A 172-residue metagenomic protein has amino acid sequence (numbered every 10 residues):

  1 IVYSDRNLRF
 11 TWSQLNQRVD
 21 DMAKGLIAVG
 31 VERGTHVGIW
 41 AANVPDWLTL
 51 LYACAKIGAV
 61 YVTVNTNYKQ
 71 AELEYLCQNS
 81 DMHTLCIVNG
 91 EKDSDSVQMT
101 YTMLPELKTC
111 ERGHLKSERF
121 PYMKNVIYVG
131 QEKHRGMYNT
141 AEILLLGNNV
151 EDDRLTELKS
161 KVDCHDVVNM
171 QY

Functional and structural regions predicted by a protein language model:
I1-Y52, K69-E74, A141-N148, K159-V162: Conserved AMP-binding/adenylate-forming core of the ANL superfamily
V2, W40, C86-I87, V129 (+1 more regions): Short hydrophobic segments within beta-strands
V29, I57-L145: Structural core segment of the AMP-binding/adenylate-forming
V37, C54, L85, V167: Conserved S/T- and glycine-rich ATP-binding loop of Class I adenylate-forming
A41-N43, N89, D166: Helix N-cap/beta->alpha junction signal
H165-Y172: ATP phosphate-binding P-loop of adenylate-forming
